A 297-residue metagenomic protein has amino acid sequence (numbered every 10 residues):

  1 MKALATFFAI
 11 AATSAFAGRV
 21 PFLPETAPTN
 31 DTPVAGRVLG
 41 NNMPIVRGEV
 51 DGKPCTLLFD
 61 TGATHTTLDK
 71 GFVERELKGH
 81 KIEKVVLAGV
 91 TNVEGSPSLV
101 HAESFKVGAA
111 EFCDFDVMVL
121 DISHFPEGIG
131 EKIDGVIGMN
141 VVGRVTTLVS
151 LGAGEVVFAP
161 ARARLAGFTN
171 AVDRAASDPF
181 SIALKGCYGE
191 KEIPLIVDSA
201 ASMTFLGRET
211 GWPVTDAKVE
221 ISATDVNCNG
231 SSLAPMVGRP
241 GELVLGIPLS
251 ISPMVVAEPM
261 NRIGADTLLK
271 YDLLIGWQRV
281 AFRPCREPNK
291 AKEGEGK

Functional and structural regions predicted by a protein language model:
M1-F7: Sec-dependent signal peptide recognition, specifically the positively charged N-region followed immediately by
F8-A17: Hydrophobic h-region of N-terminal signal peptides that target proteins for export in Gram-negative bacteria
F16-K297: Pepsin/retropepsin-fold aspartyl endopeptidases
